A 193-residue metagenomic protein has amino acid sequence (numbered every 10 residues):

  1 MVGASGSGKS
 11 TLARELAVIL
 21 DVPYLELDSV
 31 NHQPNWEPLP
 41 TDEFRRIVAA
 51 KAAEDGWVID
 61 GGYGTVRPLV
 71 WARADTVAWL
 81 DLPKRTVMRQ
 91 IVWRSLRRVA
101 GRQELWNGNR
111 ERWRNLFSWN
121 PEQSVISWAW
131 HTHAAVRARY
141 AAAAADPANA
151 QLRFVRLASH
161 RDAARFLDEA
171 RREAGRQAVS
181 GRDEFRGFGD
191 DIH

Functional and structural regions predicted by a protein language model:
M1: Hydrophobic anchor at the beta1->P-loop junction of P-loop NTPases
S5: The conserved Walker
K9: Conserved lysine of the Walker
L12: Hydrophobic positions on the alpha1 helix immediately C-terminal to the Walker A/P-loop
E15: Active-site signature of alpha/beta-hydrolase-fold catalytic machinery across serine- and Asp/Cys-nucleophile hydrolases
I19, Q123, S127-H193: NTP-dependent small-molecule kinase module
P23-V77: Conserved nucleotide-sensing/catalytic segment adjacent to the nucleotide-binding pocket in NTP-handling enzymes
L82-V136, A170, A178-G181: A glycine- and Lys/Arg-enriched "phosphate-lid" helix/loop adjacent to the NTP-binding pocket of small-molecule kinases
